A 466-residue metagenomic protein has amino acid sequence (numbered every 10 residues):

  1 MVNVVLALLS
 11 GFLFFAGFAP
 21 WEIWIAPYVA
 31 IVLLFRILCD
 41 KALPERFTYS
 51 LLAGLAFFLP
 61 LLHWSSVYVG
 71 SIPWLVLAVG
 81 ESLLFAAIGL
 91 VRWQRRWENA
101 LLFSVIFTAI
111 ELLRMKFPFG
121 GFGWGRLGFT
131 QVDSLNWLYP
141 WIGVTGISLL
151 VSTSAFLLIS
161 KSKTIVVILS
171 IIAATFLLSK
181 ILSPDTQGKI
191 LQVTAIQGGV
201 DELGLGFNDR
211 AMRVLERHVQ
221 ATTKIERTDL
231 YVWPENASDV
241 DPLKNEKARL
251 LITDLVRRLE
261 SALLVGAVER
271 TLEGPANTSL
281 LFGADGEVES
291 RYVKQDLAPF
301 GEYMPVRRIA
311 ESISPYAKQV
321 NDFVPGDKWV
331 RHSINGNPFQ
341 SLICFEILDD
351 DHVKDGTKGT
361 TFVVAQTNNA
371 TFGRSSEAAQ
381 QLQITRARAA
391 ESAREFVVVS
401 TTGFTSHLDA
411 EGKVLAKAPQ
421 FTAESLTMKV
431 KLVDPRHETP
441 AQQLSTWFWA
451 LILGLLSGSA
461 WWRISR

Functional and structural regions predicted by a protein language model:
M1-I181, T223, R374, T385-R388 (+3 more regions): Membrane-embedded alpha-helical bundles of multi-pass enzymes that act on lipidic or dolichyl-linked glycan substrates
L182-L444: Soluble catalytic domains of enzymes that build or remodel membrane lipids, polysaccharides, and related
